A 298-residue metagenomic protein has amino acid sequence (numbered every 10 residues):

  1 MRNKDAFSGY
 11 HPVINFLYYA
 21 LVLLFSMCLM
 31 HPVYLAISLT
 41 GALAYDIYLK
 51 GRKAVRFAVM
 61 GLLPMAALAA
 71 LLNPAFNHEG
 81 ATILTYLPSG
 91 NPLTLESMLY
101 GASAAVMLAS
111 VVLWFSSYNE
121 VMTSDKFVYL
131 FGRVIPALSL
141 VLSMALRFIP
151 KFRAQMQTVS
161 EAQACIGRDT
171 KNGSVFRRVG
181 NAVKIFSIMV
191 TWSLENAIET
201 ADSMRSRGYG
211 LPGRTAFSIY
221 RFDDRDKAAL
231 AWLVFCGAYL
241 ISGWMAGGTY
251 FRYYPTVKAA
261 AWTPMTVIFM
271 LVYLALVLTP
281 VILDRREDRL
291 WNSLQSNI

Functional and structural regions predicted by a protein language model:
M1-Y19, H78-Y100, A260: Interfacial loop/helix-cap signal at membrane boundaries in integral membrane proteins
R2-I47, T158-I298: Transmembrane alpha-helix interface motif
M30, D46-K50, N73, N77: Short helix-loop boundary/capping segments at the starts of domains
Y34-A36, K53-A54, A145-R147: Short, charged/polar low-complexity linear motifs in solvent-exposed/disordered segments
T40-K50, P64-A69: Alpha-helical transmembrane segments and their membrane-interface exit regions
G51-V59: Interfacial helix-loop-helix linkers and transmembrane-helix boundary segments in multi-pass membrane proteins
A58-F176, R289-I298: Juxtamembrane/interface alpha-helical elements of multi-pass membrane proteins
